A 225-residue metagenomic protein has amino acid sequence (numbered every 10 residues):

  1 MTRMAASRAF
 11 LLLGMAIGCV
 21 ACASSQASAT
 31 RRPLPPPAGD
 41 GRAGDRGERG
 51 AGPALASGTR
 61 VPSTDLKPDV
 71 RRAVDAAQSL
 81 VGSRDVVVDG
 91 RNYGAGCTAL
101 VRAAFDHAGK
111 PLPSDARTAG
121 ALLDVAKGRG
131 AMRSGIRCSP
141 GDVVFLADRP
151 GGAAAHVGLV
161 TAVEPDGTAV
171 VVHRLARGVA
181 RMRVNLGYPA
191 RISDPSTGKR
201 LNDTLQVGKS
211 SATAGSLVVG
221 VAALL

Functional and structural regions predicted by a protein language model:
M1-L11: Bacterial N-terminal signal peptides that target proteins for export
A5-S7, V20, P33: Intrinsically disordered, low-complexity repeat segments enriched in small/polar residues
F10-V20: Bacterial N-terminal signal peptides
G18-A21, G96, R137: The N-terminal extracellular segments of secreted preproproteins, especially immediately downstream of signal
A23-A116, L123, K127, V219-L225: N-terminal capping segments
A27-P33, G41, A155-L225: Aromatic- and glycine-rich peptidoglycan recognition patches
P111-V184: ...with weaker cross-activation on analogous glycine-rich loops/strands in unrelated enzymes
